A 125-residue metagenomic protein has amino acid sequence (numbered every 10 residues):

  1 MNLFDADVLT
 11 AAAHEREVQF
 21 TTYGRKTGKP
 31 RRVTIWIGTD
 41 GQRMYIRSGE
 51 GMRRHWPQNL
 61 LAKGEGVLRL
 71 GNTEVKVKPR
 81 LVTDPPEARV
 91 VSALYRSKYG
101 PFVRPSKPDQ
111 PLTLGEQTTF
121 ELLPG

Functional and structural regions predicted by a protein language model:
M1-Q19, P86: Extreme N-terminal tail/first-helix region
F4-D7, R32-V33, S106-P108: A generic local structural motif
V8-A11, Y45-N59: Covalent nucleotidyltransferase core used to form phosphodiester bonds in nucleic acids
A11, D40, L68-N72: Short, flexible turn/loop "capping" segments at secondary-structure junctions
A13-E15, P30, L61, G115: Short, solvent-exposed coil/turn segments
E15-E50, G66: Short beta-strand segments
G51-P124: Short, structured beta-strand-loop surface elements
